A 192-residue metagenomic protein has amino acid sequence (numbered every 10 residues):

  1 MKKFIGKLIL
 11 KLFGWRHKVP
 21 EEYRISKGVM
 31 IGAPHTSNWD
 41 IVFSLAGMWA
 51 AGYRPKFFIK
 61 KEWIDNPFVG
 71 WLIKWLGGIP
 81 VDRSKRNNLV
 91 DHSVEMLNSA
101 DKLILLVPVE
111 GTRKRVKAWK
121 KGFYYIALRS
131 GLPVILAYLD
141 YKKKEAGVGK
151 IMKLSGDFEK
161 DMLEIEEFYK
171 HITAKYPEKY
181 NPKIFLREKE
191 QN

Functional and structural regions predicted by a protein language model:
M1-I5: Helix-enriched interaction subdomains in cytosolic or periplasmic regions, typified by TIR/SEFIR signaling/NADase cores
K7-I9: N-terminal pre-catalytic segment of deacetylase/amide-hydrolase enzymes
K11-H171, I184-E188: Soluble catalytic domains of membrane acyltransferases
A174-N192: Charged, glycine-interspersed solvent-exposed loop segments at helix/strand-loop junctions that cap or gate access
